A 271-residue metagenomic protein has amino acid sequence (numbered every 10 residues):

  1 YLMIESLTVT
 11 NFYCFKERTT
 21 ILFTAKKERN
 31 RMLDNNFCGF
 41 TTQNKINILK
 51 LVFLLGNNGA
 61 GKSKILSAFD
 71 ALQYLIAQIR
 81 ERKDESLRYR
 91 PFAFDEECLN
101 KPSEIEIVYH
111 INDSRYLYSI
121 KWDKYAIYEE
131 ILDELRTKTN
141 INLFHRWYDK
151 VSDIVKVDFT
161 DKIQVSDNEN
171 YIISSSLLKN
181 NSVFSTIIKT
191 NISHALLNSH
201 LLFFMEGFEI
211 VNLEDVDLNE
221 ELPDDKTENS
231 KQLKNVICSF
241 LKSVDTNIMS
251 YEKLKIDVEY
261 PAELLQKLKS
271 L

Functional and structural regions predicted by a protein language model:
Y1, L268-L271: Short, intrinsically disordered, charge-balanced linker/junction segments flanking boundaries in proteins
M3-A71: Pre-Walker A-like glycine/lysine-rich segment at the N-terminus of P-loop NTPase domains
I4-L7, S103-I105, D113-R115, K234-V236: Short alpha-helical segments and helix-capping/turn motifs at coil-helix boundaries
V9, I107-I111, E134: Short acidic, glycine-rich loop/turn motifs
E17, S63, Y74, Y128-E129 (+1 more regions): Short catalytic/ligand-binding loop motif for oxyanion handling, primarily in non-cytosolic enzymes, centered on
I21, I105-I107, E130, F144: Well-ordered beta-strand positions enriched in small/hydrophobic/aromatic, beta-favoring residues
F37-G39, Q43-F53, N57, L66-I127: Conserved P-loop NTP-binding catalytic core
L117-K269: Electropositive, glycine-dotted interaction segments that contact anionic polymers or phosphate-rich ligands
